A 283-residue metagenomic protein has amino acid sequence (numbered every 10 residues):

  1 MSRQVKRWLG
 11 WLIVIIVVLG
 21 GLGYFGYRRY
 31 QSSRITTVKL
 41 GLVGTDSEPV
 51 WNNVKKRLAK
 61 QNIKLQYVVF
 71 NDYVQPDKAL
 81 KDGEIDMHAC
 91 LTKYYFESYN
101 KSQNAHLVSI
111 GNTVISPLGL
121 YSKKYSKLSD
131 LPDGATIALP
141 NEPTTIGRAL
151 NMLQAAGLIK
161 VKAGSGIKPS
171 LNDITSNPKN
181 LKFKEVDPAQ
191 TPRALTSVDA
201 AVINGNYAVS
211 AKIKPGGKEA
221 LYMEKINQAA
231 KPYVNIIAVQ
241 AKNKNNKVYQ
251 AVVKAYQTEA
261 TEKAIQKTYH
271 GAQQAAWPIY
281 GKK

Functional and structural regions predicted by a protein language model:
M1-K56, P278-K283: N-terminal hydrophobic or amphipathic helices and topogenic motifs
R34-T45, I63-V69, T136-I137: Short, well-ordered beta-strand elements
K56-R57, V74-H88, N151-M152, N172-Y207: Short helices/loops that flank or line small-molecule/ion binding pockets
Y73-N104, S210-K212: Pocket-flanking alpha-helical
S98-I110, K123-Y125, V202, A211-E224: Ligand-binding "clamshell"
I110-I159: A conserved helix-loop-strand patch within extracytoplasmic ligand-binding domains of the periplasmic binding
P117-L128, P232-N246: A bilobed periplasmic-binding-protein/Venus flytrap-type ligand-binding module shared by bacterial periplasmic
G147-Q154, A255-W277: Periplasmic-binding protein-like
